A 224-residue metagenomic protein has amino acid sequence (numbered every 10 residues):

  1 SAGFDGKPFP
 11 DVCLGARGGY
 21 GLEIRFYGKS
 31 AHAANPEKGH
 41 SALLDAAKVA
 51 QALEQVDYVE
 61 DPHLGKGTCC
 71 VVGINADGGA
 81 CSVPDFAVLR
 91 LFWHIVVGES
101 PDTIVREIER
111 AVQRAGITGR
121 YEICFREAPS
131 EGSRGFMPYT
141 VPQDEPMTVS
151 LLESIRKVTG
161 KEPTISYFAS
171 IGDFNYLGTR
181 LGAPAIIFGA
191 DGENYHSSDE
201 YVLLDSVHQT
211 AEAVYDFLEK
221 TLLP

Functional and structural regions predicted by a protein language model:
G3-P224: Metal-dependent amide/peptide-bond hydrolase catalytic core, centered on the "pita-bread" metallohydrolase fold
